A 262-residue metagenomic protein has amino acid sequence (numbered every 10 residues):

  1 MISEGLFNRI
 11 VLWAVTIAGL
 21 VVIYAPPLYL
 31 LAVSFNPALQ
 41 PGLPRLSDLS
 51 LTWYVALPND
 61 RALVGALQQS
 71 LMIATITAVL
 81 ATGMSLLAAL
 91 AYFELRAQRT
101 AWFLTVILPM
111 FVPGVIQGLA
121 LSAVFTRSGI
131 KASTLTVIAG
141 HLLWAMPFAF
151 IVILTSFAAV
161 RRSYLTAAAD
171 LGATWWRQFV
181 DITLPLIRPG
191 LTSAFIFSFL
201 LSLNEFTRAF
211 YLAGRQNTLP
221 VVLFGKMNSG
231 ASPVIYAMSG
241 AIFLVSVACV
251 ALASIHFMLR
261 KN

Functional and structural regions predicted by a protein language model:
M1-R61, G65-Q68, M72, L252 (+1 more regions): N-terminal, non-cleaved signal-anchor transmembrane helix
M1-R9, I73-V106, L119, A123 (+3 more regions): Transmembrane-helix boundary motif in ABC transporter permease subunits
I2-R9, P41, L51-A62, L203-L252: Interhelical loop and adjacent transmembrane-helix boundary motif in polytopic membrane transport permeases
I2-V15, L154-L165, A169, W175-L184 (+1 more regions): C-terminal transmembrane helix and the adjacent membrane-cytosol boundary/short C-terminal tail of inner/organellar
A14-P27, L142, F150-F157, R161-R162 (+1 more regions): Transmembrane alpha-helices
V21, V64, Q68, M72-M84 (+8 more regions): Hydrophobic alpha-helical transmembrane segments of multipass integral membrane proteins, especially permease/channel
A25-L39, Q117-G129, I196-S202, A209-A213 (+4 more regions): A structural signal for multi-pass alpha-helical bundles of membrane permease subunits that mediate small-molecule
R45, V115-A145, W176, A213-G214: Membrane-interfacial helix termini and adjacent extracytoplasmic/periplasmic loops of multi-pass transporters
